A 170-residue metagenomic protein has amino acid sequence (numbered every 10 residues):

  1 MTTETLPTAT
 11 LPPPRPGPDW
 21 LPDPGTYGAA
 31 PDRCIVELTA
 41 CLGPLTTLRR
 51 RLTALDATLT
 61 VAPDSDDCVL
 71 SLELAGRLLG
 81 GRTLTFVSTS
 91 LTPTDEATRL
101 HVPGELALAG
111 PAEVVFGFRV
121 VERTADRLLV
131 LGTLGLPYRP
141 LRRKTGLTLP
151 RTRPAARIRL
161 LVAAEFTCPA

Functional and structural regions predicted by a protein language model:
M1-A170: Low-complexity, acidic/polar, glycine-enriched regions of mature
